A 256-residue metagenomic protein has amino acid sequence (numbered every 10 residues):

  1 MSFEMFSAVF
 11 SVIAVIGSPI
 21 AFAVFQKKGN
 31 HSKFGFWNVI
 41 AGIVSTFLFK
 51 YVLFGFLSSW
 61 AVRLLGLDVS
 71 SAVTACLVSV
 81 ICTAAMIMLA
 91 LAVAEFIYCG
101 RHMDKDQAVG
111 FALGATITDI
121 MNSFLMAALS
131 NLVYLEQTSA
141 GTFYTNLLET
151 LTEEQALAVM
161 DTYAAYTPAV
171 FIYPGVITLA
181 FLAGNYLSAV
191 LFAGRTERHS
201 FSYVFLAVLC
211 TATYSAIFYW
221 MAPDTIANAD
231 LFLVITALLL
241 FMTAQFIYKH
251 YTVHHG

Functional and structural regions predicted by a protein language model:
M1-G256: Hydrophobic alpha-helical segments at protein termini of multi-pass membrane proteins
